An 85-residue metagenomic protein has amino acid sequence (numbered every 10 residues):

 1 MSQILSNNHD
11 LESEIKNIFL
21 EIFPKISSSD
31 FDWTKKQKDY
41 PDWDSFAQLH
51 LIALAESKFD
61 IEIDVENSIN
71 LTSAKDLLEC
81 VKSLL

Functional and structural regions predicted by a protein language model:
S2-A53, K58-L85: Phosphopantetheine-dependent thiolation modules in NRPS/PKS and related acyl-activating systems
